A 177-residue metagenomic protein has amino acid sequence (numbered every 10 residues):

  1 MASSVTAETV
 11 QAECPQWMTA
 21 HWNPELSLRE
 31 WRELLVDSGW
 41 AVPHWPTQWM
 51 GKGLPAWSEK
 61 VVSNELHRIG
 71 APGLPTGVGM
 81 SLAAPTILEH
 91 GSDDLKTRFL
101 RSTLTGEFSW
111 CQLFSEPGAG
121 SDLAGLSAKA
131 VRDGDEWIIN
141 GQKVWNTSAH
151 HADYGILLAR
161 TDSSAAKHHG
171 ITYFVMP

Functional and structural regions predicted by a protein language model:
M1-G77, L95-S102, S109: Amphipathic, small/basic residue-rich leader segments at the start of a protein or domain
S63, A84-I87, L100, I156 (+1 more regions): Conserved protein kinase catalytic domain
L66, H90-S92, D133-D135, R160-S164 (+1 more regions): Short loop segments at secondary-structure junctions
P75-D94, G120: N-terminal glycine-rich flavin-associated loop
G106-F114, L158: A short, Trp-centered hydrophobic/proline-enriched beta-strand micro-motif
P117-L126: Active-site-adjacent elements of ketosynthase-type condensing enzymes
A128-V131: A structural signal for short hydrophobic beta-strand segments in well-ordered beta-sheet cores
N140-P177: A short core secondary-structure module
